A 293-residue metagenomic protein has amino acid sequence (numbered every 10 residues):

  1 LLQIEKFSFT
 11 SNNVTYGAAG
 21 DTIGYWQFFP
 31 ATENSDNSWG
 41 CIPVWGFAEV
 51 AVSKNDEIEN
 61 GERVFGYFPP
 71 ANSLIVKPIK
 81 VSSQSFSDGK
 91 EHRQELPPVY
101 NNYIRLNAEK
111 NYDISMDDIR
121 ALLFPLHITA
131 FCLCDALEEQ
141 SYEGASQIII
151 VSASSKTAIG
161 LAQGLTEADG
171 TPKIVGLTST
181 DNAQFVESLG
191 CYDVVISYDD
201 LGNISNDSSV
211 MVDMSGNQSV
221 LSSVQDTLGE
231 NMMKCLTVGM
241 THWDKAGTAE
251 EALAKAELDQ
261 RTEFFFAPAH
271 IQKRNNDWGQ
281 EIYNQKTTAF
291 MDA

Functional and structural regions predicted by a protein language model:
L2-F7, D21-L74: Glycine-rich beta-strand-centered segment in the early N-terminal region that forms part of a ligand/cofactor-binding
G17-C41, D88-N102, A108: Aromatic- and Gly/Pro-rich amphipathic surface segment
Y67-S146: NAD(P)H dinucleotide-binding glycine-rich loop of Rossmann-like/cofactor-binding domains, especially the beta1-alpha1
L133, G164-E167: Extended repeat-based interaction scaffolds and adjacent low-complexity, acidic/S/T/P-biased segments that form broad
I148-S152: Conserved N-terminal Rossmann-fold NAD(P)-binding element of oxidoreductases
A158-I159: N-terminal Rossmann-fold NAD(P) dinucleotide-binding loop
T166-L221: Adenosine-nucleotide cofactor-binding segment
S223-D292: Glycine-rich phosphate-binding loop and adjacent beta-alpha segment of Rossmann(oid) nucleotide-cofactor-binding
